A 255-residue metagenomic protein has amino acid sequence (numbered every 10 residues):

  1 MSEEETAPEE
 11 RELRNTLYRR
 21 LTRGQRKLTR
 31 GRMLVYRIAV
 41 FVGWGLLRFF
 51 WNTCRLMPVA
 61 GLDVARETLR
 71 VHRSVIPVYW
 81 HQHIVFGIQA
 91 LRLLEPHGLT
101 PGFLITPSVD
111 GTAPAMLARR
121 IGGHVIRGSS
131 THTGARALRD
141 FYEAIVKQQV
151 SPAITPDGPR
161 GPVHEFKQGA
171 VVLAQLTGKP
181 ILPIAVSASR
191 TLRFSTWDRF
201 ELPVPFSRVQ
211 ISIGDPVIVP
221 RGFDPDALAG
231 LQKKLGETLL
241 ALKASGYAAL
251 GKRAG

Functional and structural regions predicted by a protein language model:
M1-S2, F86: Polar low-complexity intrinsically disordered regions
S2-W44, R48-C54, R66, R120 (+2 more regions): Non-catalytic C-terminal accessory region of glycerolipid acyltransferases and related lyso-lipid remodeling enzymes
V42, G61, W80-H83: Short N-terminal amphipathic alpha-helix/helix-capping patch enriched in small hydrophobics with frequent Ser/Thr
R48-S74, F86-G87, R92: A short, well-structured juxtamembrane/interface segment
M57-V59, V78, L104, S212-G214: Residues in well-ordered beta-strands of folded domains
A60, P107, S129, A185 (+1 more regions): Residues at the C-termini of beta-strands that transition into short coil/loop
V71-H132: Catalytic core of membrane glycerolipid acyltransferases/transacylases, capturing the structured, soluble-facing
